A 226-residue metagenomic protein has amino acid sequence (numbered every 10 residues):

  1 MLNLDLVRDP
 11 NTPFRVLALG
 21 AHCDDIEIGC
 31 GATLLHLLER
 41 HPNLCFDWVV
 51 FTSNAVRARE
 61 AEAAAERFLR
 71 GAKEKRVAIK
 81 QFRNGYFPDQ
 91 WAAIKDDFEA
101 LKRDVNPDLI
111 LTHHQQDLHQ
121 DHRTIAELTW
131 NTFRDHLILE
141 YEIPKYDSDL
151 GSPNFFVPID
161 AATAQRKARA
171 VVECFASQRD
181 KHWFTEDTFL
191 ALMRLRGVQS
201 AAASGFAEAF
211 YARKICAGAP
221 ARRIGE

Functional and structural regions predicted by a protein language model:
M1-K145, G151, E173, T188 (+2 more regions): Active-site beta-strand->loop->alpha-helix modules in alpha/beta enzyme cores, enriched in Gly/His/Asp(Glu)
D89, Q120, I159-A162, F184: Short coil/turn linker and secondary-structure boundary residues
D147-A161: Phosphate-binding/catalytic loops
A162-T188: A charged, well-structured terminal subsegment
F210-Y211: Short, solvent-exposed loop/turn segments enriched in Ser/Thr/Gly
